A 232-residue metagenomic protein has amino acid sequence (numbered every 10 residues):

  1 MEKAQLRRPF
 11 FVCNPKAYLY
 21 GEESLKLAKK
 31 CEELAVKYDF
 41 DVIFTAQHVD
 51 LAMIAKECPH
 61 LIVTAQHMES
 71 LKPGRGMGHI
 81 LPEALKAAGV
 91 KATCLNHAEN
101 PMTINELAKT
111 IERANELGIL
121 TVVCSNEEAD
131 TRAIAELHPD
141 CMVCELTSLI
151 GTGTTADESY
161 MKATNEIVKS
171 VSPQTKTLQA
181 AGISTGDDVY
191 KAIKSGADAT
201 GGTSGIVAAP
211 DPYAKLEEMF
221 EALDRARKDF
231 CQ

Functional and structural regions predicted by a protein language model:
M1-I80, T121, A129-H138, A208 (+1 more regions): Conserved N-terminal beta1-alpha1 strand-loop-helix module at the mouth
K16, Q47, L85, E145 (+3 more regions): Conserved, mostly hydrophobic/aromatic
P59-A114: Glycine/small-residue-rich loop that forms an oxyanion/phosphate-binding "nest" at active or ligand-binding sites
H67-E69, G74-G76, N105, C124-A129 (+1 more regions): Glycine-rich beta-to-alpha transition loops that act as phosphate-gripper elements at the mouths of alpha/beta enzyme
L71-K72, M77-G78, P139-E166, T175 (+2 more regions): Glycine/Thr-rich beta-alpha phosphate-binding loop at enzyme active sites
K91-M102, C141-T154, S195-L216: Glycine-rich phosphate-binding active-site loops on the catalytic face of alpha/beta enzymes
T110-E116, A156-E158, G205-Q232: C-terminal helical cap(s) of enzyme catalytic domains, especially alpha/beta-barrels
S125-H138, G182-T200: Catalytic cores of alpha/beta
